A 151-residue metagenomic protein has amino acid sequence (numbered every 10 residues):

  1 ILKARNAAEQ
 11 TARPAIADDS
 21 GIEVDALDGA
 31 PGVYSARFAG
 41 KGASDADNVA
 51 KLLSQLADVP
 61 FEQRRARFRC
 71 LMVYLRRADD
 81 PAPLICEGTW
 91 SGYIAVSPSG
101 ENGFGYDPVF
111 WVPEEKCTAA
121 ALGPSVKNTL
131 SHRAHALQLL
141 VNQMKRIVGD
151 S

Functional and structural regions predicted by a protein language model:
I1-S151: Anionic-ligand binding patches
